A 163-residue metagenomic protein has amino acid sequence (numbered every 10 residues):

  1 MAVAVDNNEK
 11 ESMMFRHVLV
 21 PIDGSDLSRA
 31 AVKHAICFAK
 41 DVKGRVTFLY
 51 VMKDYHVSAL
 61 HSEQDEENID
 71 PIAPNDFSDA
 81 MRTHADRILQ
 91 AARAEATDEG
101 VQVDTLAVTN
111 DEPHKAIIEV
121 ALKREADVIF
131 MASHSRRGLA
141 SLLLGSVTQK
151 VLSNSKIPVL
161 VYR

Functional and structural regions predicted by a protein language model:
A2, N7-P71, E95-E99, D104: Small/aliphatic-rich secondary-structure junction motif
A31, S58-H61, K115-I118, S141-L142: Short, well-ordered secondary-structure micro-motifs
H34, T83-A92, A116-I118: Short, solvent-exposed amphipathic alpha-helices that sit in or adjacent to ligand/effector-binding or catalytic
N68-R87: A short acidic, glycine-rich active-site loop that binds or catalyzes chemistry on phosphate/adenosine moieties
R93, A107-A116: Charged docking surfaces used in two-component/phosphorelay signaling
R124: Active-site charged/polar residues at nucleotide-handling catalytic sites that mediate phosphoryl, nucleotidyl
V128-K150: Glycine-rich, Arg-bearing micro-motifs that act as flexible, cationic patches
I157-Y162: Short, flexible loop segments at boundaries between secondary-structure elements
